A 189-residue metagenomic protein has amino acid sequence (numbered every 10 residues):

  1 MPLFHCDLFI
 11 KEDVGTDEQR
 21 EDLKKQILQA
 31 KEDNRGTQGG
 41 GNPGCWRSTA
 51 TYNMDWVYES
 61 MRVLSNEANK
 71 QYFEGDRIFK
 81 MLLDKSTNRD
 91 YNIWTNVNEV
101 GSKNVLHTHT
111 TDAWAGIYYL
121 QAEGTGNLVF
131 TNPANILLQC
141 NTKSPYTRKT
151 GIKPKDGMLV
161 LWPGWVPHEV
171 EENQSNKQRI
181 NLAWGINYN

Functional and structural regions predicted by a protein language model:
M1-D84, K103: Non-heme Fe(II)/2-oxoglutarate
P2-F4, L83-N88, P154, S175: A generic structural signal for short, non-catalytic loop/turn and secondary-structure boundary residues
V14-G15, Q121-G124, N189: Short loop segments at secondary-structure junctions
G40, Q174-K177: Flexible domain-boundary/linker segments
R89-L161, E171, Q178: Catalytic core of non-heme Fe(II) oxygenases with the double-stranded beta-helix
A115-I117, N176-N189: A short hydrophobic beta-strand segment most commonly corresponding to one strand of the jelly-roll/cupin
